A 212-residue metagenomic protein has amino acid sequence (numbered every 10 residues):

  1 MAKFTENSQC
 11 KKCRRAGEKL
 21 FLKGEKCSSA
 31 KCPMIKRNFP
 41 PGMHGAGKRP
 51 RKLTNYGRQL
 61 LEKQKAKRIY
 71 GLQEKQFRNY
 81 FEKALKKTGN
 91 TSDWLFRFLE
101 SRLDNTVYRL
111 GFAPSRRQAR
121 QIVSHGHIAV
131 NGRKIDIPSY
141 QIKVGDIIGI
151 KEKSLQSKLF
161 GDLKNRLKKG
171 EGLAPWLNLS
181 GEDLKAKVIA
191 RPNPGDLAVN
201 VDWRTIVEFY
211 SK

Functional and structural regions predicted by a protein language model:
M1-L110, I137-K212: Ferredoxin-like alpha/beta domains used as RNA- or RNAP-binding modules
R109, S124-H125: Short, intrinsically disordered, mixed-charge
A113-R116: Beta-rich strand-turn-strand
I122-V123, I142: Short, well-ordered loop/turn sites that connect or cap secondary structure elements
G126-V130, K134-D136: Glycine- and Gly-Pro-enriched alpha-helical subdomains that act as flexible, kink-prone "lid/hinge" or packing modules
